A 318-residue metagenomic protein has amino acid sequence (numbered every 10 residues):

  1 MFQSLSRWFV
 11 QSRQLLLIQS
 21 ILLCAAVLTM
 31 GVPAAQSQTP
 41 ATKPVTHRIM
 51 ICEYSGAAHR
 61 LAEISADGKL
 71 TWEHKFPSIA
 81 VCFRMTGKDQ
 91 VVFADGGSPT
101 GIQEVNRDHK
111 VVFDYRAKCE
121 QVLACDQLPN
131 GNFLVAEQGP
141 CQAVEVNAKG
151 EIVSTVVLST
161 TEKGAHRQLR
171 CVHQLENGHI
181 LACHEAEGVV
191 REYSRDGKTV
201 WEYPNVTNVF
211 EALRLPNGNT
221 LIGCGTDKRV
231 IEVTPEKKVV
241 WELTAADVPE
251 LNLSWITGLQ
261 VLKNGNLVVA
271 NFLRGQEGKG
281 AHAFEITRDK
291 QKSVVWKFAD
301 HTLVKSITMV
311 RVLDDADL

Functional and structural regions predicted by a protein language model:
M1-Q14: N-terminal secretory signal peptides that target proteins for export/translocation
Q14-L15, Q19-S20, D89, G265: N-terminal leader/targeting segments
L15-G31: Bacterial N-terminal signal peptides
G31-S37: Boundary at the C-terminal end of the N-terminal hydrophobic targeting segment
Q38-L318: Histidine-/acidic-rich catalytic cores in large beta-rich domains
